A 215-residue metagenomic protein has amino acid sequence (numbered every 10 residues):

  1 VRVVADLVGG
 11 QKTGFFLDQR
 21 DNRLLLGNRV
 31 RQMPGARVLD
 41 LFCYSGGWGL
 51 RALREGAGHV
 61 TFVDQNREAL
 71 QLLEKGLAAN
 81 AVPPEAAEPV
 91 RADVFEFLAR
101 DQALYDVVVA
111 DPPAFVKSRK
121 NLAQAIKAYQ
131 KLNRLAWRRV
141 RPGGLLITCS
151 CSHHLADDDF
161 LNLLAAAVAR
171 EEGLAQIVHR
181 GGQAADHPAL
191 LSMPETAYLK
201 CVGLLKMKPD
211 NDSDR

Functional and structural regions predicted by a protein language model:
V1-F15: Non-catalytic substrate-recognition/targeting regions of SAM-dependent transferases
M33-Y44: Conserved class I S-adenosyl-L-methionine
S45-A57: Conserved SAM-binding loop of SAM-dependent methyltransferases across substrates and taxa, primarily the Class I
H59-D64: Conserved SAM-binding motif I beta-strand of class I
E68-V109: S-adenosyl-L-methionine
L104, K131, L145-R215: C-terminal catalytic and target-recognition region of SAM-dependent MTase-like enzymes, primarily methyltransferases
Y105-L135: Mobile active-site "lid"/loop adjacent to the S-adenosyl-L-methionine
V140-P142: Helix-to-beta-strand junctions that scaffold the AdoMet/dcAdoMet cofactor pocket in Class I SAM-dependent enzymes
